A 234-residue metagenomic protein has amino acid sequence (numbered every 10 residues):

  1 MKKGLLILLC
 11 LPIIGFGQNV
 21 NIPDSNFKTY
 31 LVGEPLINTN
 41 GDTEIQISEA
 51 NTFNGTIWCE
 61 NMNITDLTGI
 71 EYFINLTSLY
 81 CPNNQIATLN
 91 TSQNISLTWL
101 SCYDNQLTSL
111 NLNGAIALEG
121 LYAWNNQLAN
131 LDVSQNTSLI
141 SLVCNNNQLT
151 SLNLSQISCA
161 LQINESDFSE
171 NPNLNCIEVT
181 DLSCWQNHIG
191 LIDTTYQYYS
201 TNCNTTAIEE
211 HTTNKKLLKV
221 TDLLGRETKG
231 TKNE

Functional and structural regions predicted by a protein language model:
G4-S78, I95, I116, L154-C159 (+1 more regions): N-terminal capping/linker segments that flank leucine-rich repeat
F53-N54, L76, I86, L97 (+8 more regions): Conserved hydrophobic position(s) of the canonical leucine-rich repeat
G55-C59, L79-C81, T98-C102, E119-A123 (+3 more regions): Conserved hydrophobic beta-strand positions in leucine-rich repeat
M62, N84, N105, N126 (+2 more regions): Consensus "Asn ladder" position of solenoid repeat domains
L67-I70, L89, L110, L131 (+2 more regions): Canonical leucine-rich repeat
E71, N83, Q93-I95, D104 (+5 more regions): Extracellular, beta-strand-rich repeat scaffolds characterized by small/acidic residue-biased motifs
S200-E227: Residue-level detector of functionally pivotal "anchor" positions at catalytic/ligand-binding pockets or at interdomain
R226, T231-E234: Short, intrinsically disordered, charge-balanced linker/junction segments flanking boundaries in proteins
